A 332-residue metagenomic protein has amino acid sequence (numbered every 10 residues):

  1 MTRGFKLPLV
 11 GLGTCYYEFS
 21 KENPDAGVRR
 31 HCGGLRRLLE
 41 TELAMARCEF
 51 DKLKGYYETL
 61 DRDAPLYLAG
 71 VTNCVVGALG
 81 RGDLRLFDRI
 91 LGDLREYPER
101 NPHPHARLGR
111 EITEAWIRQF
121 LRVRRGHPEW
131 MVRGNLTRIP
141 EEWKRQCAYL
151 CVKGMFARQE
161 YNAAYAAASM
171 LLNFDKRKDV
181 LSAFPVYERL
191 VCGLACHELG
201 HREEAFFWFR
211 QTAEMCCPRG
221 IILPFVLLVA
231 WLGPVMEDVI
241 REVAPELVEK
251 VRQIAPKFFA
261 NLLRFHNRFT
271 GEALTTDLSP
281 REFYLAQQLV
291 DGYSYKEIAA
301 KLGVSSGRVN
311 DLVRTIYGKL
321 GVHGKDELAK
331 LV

Functional and structural regions predicted by a protein language model:
M1-E40, A46-Y57, P218, I222 (+4 more regions): Flexible inter-repeat linkers and adjacent short helices within tandem amphipathic alpha-helical repeat scaffolds
M1-T14, C32-C48, L68-D83, L108-R124 (+3 more regions): Tandem amphipathic alpha-helical repeat scaffolds
K21-H31, Y56-Y67, G92-R107, M131-R145 (+2 more regions): Solenoid-like repeat scaffolds
K52-L53, L86-I90, G126-M131, A163-A164 (+3 more regions): Solenoid-repeat scaffolds in large eukaryotic assemblies
V76, Q287-Y293: Short helix-capping/turn signature of helix-turn-helix
W116, F120, P140-P280, Q287 (+2 more regions): Linker/hinge segments immediately adjacent to helix-turn-helix/homeobox DNA-binding domains
L274, D291-E327: Recognition helix of helix-turn-helix DNA-binding domains
E282-L289, L328: Short alpha-helical "packing" element that flanks the helix-turn-helix/winged-helix DNA-binding module
